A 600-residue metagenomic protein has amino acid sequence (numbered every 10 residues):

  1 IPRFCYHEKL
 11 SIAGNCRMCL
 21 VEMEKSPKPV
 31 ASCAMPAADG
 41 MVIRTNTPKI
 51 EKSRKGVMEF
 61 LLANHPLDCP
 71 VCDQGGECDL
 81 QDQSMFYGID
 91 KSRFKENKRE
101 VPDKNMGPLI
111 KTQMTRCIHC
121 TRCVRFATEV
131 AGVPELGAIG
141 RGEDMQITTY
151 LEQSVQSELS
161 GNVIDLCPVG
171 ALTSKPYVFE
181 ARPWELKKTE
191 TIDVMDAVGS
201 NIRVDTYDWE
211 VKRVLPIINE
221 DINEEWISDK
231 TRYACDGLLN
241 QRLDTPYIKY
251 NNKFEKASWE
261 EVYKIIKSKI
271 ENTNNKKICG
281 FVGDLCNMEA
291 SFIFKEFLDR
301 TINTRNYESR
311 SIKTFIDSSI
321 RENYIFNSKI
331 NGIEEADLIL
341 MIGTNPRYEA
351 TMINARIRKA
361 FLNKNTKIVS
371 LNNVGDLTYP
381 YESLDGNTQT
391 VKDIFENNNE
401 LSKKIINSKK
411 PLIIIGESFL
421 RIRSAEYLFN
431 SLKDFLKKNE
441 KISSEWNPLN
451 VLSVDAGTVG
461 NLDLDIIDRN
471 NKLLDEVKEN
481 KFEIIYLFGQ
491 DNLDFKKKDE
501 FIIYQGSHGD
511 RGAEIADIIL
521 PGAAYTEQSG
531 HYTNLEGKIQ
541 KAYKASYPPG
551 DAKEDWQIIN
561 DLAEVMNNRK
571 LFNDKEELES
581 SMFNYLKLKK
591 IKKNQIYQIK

Functional and structural regions predicted by a protein language model:
I1, E22-S26, C33, G40-E400 (+2 more regions): N-terminal export/assembly segments and adjacent metallocofactor-ligating motifs of anaerobic energy-metabolism
I1-E24: A basic, amphipathic helix-loop patch mediating RNA/tRNA/ribosome contacts
L10-A13, G161, M288-F292, E426-F429 (+1 more regions): An alpha-helix initiation/capping motif
G14-C19, D196-S200, K592: A short, compositionally biased
R17, K187-T191, D499: Short, hydrophobic/aromatic-rich segments at coil-to-beta transitions
M18-L20, R203, L412: Residues embedded in well-ordered beta-strands
Y307, S311-K593: Non-catalytic alpha/beta scaffold blocks inside enzyme catalytic domains
